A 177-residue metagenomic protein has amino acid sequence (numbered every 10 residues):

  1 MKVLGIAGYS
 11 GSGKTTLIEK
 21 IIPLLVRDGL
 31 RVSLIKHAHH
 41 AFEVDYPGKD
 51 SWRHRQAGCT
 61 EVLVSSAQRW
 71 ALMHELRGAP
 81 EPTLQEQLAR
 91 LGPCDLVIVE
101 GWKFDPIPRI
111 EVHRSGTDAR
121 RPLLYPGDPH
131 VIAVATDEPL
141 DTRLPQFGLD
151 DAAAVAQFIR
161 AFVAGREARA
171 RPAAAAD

Functional and structural regions predicted by a protein language model:
V3: Walker A (P-loop) ATP-phosphate-binding motif of ABC ATPase nucleotide-binding domains
I6: Hydrophobic anchor at the beta1->P-loop junction of P-loop NTPases
S10: The conserved Walker
K14: Conserved lysine of the Walker
I22-P82: N-terminal phosphate/diphosphate-binding loop that engages ATP/GTP or pyrophosphate donors across diverse enzyme folds
E75-F104: Phosphate-binding/switch loop-helix module in NTP-utilizing enzymes
L96-G165: Phosphate/Mg2+-binding loops and adjacent switch elements in nucleotide/diphosphate-handling enzyme cores
